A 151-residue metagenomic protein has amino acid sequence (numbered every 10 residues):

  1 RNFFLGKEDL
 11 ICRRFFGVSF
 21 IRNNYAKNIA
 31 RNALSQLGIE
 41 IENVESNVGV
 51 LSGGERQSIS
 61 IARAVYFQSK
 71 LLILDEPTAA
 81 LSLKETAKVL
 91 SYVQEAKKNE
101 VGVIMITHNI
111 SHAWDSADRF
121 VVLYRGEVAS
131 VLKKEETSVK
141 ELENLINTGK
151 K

Functional and structural regions predicted by a protein language model:
R1-K151: Glycine-rich phosphate-binding loops of nucleotide-dependent enzymes
